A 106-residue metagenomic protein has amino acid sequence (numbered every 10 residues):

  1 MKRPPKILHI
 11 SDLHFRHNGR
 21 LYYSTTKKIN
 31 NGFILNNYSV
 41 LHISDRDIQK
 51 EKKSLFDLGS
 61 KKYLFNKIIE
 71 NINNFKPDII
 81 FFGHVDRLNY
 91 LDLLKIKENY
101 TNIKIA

Functional and structural regions predicted by a protein language model:
M1-P5: Extreme N-terminus of proteins, especially the signal/transit-peptide cleavage junction and the first residues
K6-H14: Short beta-strand segments enriched in small/hydrophobic residues
L13, G19, Y23-A106: Extended catalytic core of nucleotide-activated donor transferases of GT-like folds
